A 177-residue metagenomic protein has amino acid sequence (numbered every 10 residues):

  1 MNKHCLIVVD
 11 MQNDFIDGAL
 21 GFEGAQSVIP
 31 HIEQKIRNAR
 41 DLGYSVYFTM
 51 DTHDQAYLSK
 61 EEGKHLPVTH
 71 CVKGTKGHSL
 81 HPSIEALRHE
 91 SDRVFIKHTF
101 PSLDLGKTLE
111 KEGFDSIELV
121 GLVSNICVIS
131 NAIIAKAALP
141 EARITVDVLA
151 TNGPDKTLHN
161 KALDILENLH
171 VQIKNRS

Functional and structural regions predicted by a protein language model:
M1-I7, H31-Y44, K64, V68-S177: Active-site-adjacent betaalpha module
M11, D51-T52, L122: Active-site metal-binding loops of divalent metal-dependent hydrolases
Q12-G18: Short acidic, Gly/Ser-rich segments with clustered Asp/Glu that frequently serve as metal-coordination loops in enzyme
D14, I29-I32: Extreme N-terminal leader/targeting regions
D14, Q55, N152-P154: Active-site loop signature of alpha/beta-hydrolase-fold enzymes
A19-Q26, H65-C71: Short glycine-enriched, charge-decorated loop/helix-capping segments at active-site entrances that position
A39-A56: Von Willebrand factor
Y57-E62: Metal-dependent catalytic neighborhoods of phosphoester/phosphodiester hydrolases
